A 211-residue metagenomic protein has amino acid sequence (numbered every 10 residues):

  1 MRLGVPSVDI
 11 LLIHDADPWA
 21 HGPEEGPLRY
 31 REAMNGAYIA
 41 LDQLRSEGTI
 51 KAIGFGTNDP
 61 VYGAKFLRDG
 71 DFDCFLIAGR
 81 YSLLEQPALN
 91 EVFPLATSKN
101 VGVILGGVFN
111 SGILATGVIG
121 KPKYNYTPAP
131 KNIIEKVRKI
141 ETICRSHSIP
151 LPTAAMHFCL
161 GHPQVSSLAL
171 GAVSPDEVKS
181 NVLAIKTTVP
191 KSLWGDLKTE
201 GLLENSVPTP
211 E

Functional and structural regions predicted by a protein language model:
M1-P23: Active-site groove signature of glycoside hydrolases
A16-E211: Beta/alpha (TIM)-barrel catalytic core signal, keyed to glycine-rich beta->alpha loops juxtaposed to Asp/Glu that bind
